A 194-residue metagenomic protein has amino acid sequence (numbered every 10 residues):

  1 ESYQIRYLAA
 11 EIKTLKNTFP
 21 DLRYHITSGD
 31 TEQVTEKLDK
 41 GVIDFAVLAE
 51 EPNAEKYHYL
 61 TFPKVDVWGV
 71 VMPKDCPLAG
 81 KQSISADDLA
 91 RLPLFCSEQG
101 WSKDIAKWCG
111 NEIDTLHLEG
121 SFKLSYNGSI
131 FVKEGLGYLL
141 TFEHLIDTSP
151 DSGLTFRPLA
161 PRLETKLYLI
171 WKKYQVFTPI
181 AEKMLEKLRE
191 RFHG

Functional and structural regions predicted by a protein language model:
E1-F19, R23-H25, E32-E36, V176-T178: N-terminal winged-helix
Y7, L92-D114, F177-A181, L185: Secondary-structure junction motif
Y7, R157-G194: A late-sequence structural motif
A10-T14, T31-W68, K133-L136, L154-R157: Short beta-strand-centered segments that line the small-molecule binding cleft or hinge of alpha/beta clamshell
E11-F19, D87-D88, S102-H117: Ligand-binding cleft/hinge of the Venus flytrap
R23-D30, A49, D114-N127: Short beta-strand-to-loop elements that line the ligand-binding cleft of bilobed periplasmic-binding protein-like
E55-T61, V65-D66, N127-Y174: Beta-alpha-beta core module
Y57-W68, M72-L94: Flexible hinge/capping segments at coil-to-helix
